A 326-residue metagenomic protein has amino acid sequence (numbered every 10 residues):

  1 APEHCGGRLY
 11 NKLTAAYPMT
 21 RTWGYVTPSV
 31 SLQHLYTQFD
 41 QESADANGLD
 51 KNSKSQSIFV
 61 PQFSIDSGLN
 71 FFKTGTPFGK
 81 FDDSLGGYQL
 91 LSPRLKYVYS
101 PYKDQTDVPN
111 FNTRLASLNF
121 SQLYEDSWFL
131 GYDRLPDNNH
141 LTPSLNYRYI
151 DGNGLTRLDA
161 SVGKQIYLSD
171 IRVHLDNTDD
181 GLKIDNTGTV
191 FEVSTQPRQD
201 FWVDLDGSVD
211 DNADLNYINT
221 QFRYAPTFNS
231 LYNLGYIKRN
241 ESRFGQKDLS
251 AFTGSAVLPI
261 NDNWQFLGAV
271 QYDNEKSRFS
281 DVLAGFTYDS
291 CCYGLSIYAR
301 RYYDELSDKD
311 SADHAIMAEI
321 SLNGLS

Functional and structural regions predicted by a protein language model:
A1-S326: Outer-membrane beta-barrel translocator/pore domains, especially the C-terminal barrels of Gram-negative outer-membrane
